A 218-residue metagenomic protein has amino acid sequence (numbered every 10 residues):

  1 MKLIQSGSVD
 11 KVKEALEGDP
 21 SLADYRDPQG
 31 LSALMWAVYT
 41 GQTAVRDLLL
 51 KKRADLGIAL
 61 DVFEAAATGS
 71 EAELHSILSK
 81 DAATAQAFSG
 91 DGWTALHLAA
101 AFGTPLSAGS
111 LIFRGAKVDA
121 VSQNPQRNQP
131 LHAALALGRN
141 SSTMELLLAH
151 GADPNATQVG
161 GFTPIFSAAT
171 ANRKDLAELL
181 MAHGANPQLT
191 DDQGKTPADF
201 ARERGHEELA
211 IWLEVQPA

Functional and structural regions predicted by a protein language model:
M1, R26-A33, G57-E64, A87-A95 (+3 more regions): Ankyrin-repeat boundary/"N-cap" motif
M1-D27, T68-G90, A95: N-terminal segments that cap or nucleate solenoid repeat domains
K2, D47-A67, S76, K80 (+4 more regions): Ankyrin-repeat-protein effector appendages
K2-S8, W36-Q42, E64-S70, L98-T104 (+3 more regions): Ankyrin repeat A-helix N-terminal signature
K11, A44-V45, E73, L106-S107 (+3 more regions): Conserved ankyrin/ankyrin-like repeat signature
E14-S21, D47-D55, L78-T84, G109-K117 (+3 more regions): Ankyrin repeat domain, specifically the short helix-to-loop turn at the C-terminus of the second helix of each repeat
A100, K117-E145, Q158: Eukaryotic tandem repeat interaction scaffolds
N155-K195, D199-F200: Ankyrin-repeat and related helical/solenoid repeat scaffolds used for protein-protein interactions
